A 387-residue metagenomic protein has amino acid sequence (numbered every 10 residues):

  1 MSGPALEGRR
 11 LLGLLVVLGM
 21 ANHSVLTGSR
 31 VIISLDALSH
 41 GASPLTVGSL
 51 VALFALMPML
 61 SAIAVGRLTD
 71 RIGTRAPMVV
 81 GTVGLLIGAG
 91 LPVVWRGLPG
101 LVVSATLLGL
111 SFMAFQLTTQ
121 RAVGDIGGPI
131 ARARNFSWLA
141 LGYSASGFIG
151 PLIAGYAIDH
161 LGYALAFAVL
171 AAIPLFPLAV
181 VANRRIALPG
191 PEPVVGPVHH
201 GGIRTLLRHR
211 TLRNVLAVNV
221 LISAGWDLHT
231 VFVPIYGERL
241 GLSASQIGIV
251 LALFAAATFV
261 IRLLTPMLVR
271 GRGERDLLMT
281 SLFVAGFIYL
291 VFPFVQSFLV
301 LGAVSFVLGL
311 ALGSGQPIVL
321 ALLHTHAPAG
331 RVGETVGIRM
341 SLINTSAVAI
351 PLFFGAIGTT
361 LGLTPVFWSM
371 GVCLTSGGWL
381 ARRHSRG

Functional and structural regions predicted by a protein language model:
M1-R9, I186-L216: Juxtamembrane intracellular "pre-TM" segments in multi-pass secondary transporters
R9-A55, R213-N214, V218, S223-Y236 (+1 more regions): Helix-loop boundary and gating motifs at the non-cytosolic
A55-I63, G147-F148, A255-F259, L263 (+1 more regions): Residue-level signature of mid-helix packing/kink "hotspots" within the transmembrane helices of 12-pass Major
S61-G73, I158, I261-G273, G358: Helix-to-loop junctions at the C-terminal end of transmembrane segments in multipass secondary transporters
G73, V94-R96, V295-Q296: Helix-breaking motifs and short loop linkers at transmembrane-helix boundaries and internal kinks in secondary membrane
A76-G90, A171, D276-L290: Structural signature of the two symmetry-related core transmembrane helices
T106-Y143: Cytoplasmic helix-loop-helix junction between adjacent transmembrane helices in 12-TM secondary transporters
A171-E192, L380-H384: C-terminal membrane-cytosol helix-exit motif in multi-pass small-molecule transporters
